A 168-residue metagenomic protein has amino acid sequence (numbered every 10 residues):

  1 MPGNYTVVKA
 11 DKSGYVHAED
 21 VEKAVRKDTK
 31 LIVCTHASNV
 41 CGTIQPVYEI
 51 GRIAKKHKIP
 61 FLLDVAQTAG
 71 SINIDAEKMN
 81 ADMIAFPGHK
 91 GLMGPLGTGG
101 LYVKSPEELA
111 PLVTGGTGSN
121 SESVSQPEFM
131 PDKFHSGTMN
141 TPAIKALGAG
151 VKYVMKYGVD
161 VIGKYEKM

Functional and structural regions predicted by a protein language model:
M1-M168: Pyridoxal 5′-phosphate
